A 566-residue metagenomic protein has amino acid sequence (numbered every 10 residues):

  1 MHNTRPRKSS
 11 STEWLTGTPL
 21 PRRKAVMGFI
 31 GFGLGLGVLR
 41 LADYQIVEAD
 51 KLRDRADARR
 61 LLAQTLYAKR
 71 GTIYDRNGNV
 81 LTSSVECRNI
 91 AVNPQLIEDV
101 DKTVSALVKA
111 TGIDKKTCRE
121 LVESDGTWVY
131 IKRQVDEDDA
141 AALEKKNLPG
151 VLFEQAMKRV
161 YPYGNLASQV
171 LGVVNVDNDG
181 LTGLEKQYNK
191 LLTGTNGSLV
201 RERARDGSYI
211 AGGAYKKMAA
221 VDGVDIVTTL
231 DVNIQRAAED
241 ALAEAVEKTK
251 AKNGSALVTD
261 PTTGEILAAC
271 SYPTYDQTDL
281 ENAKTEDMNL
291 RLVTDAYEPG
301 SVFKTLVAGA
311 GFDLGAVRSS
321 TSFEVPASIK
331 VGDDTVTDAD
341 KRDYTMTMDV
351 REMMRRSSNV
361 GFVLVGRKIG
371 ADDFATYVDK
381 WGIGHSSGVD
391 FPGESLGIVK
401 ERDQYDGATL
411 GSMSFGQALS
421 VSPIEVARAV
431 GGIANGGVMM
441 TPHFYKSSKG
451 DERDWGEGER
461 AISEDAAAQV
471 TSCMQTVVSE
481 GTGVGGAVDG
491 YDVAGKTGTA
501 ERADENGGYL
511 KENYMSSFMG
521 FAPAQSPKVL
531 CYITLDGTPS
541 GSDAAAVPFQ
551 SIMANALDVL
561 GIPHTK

Functional and structural regions predicted by a protein language model:
M1-L280, D372-G382, D536-K566: Periplasmic/cell-envelope proteins involved in peptidoglycan metabolism and beta-lactam response
T82, A204-Y215, A256, P261-S301 (+3 more regions): Beta-lactam-recognizing serine transpeptidase/beta-lactamase-like catalytic domain environment
